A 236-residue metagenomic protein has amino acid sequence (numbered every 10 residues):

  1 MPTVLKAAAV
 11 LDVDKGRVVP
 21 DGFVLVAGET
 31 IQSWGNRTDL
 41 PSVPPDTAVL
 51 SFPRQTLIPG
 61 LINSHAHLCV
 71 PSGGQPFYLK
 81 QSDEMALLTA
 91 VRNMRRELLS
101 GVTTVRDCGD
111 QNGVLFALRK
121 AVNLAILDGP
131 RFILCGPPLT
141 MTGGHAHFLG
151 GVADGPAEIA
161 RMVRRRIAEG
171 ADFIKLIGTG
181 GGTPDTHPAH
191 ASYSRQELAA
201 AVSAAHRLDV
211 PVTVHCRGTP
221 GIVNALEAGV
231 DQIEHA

Functional and structural regions predicted by a protein language model:
P2-V4, V10, D14-I58: Histidine-rich, glycine-flanked metal-binding segment
A7, H65-C69, H215, H235: Histidine-centered divalent metal-coordination motifs
Q55-L124, Q196, G221, A228: Metal-associated gating/positioning segment near the N- to mid-region
G60-P76, P130-G151, L198-A199: N-terminal small/glycine-rich loop or linker at the start of catalytic domains across soluble metabolic enzymes
Q75-L88, G144-R161, H190, P211-T213: Active-site mouth loops of central-metabolism enzymes
T89-L115, G129-T140, A171-P184, P211 (+1 more regions): Divalent metal-dependent hydrolysis catalytic cores, especially in the metallo-beta-lactamase
A117-K120, E158-R161, R165, Q196-S203 (+1 more regions): Alpha-helical scaffolding segments of alpha/beta enzyme cores, especially the outer helices of TIM-barrel or partial
P184-A236: Active-site core of metal-dependent hydrolases
